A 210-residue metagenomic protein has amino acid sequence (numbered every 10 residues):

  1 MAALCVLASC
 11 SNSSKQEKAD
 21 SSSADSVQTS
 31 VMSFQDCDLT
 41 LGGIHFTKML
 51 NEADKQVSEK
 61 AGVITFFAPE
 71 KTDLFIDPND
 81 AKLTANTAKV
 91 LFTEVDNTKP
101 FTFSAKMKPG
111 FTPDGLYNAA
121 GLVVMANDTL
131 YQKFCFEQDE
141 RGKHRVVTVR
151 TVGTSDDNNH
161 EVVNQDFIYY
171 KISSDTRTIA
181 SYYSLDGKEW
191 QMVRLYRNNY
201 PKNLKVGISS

Functional and structural regions predicted by a protein language model:
V6-S9: C-terminal motif of bacterial Sec signal peptides marking the signal peptidase cleavage site
S14-S210: Extracellular glycan-recognition regions
